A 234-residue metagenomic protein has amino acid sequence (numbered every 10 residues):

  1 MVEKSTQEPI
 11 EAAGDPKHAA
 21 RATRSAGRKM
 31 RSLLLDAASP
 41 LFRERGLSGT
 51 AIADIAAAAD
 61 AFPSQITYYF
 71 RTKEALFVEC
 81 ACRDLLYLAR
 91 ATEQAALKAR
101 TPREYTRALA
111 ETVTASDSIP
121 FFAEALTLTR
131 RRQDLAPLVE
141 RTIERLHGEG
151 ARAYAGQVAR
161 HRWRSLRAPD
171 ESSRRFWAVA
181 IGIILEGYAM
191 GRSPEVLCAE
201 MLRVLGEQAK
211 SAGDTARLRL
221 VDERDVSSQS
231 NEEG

Functional and structural regions predicted by a protein language model:
M1-K29, G213-G234: N-terminal intrinsically disordered/low-complexity leader segments
L33, A37-A75, E79: Helix-turn-helix
L33, A37-E44, A91, A95 (+2 more regions): Solvent-exposed, amphipathic alpha-helical segments
T72, R131-Q133: Short loop-to-helix capping motifs
A75, E79, R90-I119, P169-F176 (+1 more regions): Hydrophobic alpha-helical connector segments
C82-L88: Short, basic, alpha-helical segments at the C-terminal edge of helix-turn-helix-like DNA-binding modules
E93-Q94, T114-A123, Q133-R160, E171 (+1 more regions): Amphipathic alpha-helical packing segments from all-alpha helical-bundle domains
A136-E140, V158-E232: Hydrophobic/aromatic-rich alpha-helical bundle segments in the mid-to-C-terminal region
